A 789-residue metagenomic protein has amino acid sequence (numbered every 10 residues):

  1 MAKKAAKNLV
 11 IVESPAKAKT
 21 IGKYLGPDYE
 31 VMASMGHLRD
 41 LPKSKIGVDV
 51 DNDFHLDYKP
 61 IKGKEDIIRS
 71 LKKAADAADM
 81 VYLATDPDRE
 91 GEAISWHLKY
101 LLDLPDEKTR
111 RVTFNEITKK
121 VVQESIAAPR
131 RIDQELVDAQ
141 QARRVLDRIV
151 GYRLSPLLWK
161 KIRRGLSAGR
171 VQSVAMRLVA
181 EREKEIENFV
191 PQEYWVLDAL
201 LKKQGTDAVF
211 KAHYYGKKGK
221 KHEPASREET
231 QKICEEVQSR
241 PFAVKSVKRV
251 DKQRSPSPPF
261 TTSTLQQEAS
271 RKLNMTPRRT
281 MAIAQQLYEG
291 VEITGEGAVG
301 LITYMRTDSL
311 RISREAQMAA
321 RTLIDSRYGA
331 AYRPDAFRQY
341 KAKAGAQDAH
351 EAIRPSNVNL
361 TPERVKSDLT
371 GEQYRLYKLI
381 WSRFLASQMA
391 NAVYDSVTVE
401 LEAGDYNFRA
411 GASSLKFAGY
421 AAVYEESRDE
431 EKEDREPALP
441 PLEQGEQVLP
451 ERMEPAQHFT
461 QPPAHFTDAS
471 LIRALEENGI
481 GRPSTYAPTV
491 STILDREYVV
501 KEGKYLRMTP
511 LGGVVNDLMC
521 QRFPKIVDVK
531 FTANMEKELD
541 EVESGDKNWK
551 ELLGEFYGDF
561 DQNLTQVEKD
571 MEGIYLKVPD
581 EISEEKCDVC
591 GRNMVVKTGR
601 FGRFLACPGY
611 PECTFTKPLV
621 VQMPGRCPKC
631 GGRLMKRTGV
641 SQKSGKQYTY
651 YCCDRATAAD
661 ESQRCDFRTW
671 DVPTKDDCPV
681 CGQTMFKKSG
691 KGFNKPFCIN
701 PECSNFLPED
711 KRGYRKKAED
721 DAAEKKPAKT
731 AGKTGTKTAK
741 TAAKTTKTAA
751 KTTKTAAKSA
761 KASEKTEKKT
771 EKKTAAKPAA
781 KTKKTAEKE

Functional and structural regions predicted by a protein language model:
M1-R144, R153, Y215-G216, P224 (+6 more regions): Intrinsically disordered, low-complexity regulatory segments
A2-L9, T20, S155, N188 (+3 more regions): Basic, low-complexity terminal or inter-domain segments flanking catalytic cores
A6, D86-P87, R163-S167, R249-P258 (+3 more regions): Conserved short loop/turn motifs at secondary-structure junctions
K19-P42, S173-E223, S387-R435, C652: Structured, non-catalytic alpha/beta "coupling" segments that mediate domain-domain communication and provide generic
I117, V121-A199, V250: C-terminal or mid-to-C-terminal helical accessory/interaction module adjacent to the motor/catalytic core
R143-L154, V171, L201-K203, K252-T264 (+6 more regions): Core structural elements
H222-P258: Metal- or metallocofactor-binding catalytic centers and their adjacent structured scaffolds across diverse enzyme
V244-V247, P256-A269, E296-M305, P462-A474: Short acidic, hydrophobic short linear motifs in intrinsically disordered regions
